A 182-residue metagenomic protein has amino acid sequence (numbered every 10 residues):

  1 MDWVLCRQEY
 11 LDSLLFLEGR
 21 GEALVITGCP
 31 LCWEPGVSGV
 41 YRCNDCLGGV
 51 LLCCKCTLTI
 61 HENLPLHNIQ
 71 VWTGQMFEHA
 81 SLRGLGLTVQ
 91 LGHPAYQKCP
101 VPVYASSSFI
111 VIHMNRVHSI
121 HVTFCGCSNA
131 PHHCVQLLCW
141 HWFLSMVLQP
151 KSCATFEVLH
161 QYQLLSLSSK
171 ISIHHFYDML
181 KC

Functional and structural regions predicted by a protein language model:
M1-C182: Hydrophobic core positions in small helical hairpin nucleic-acid-binding modules
